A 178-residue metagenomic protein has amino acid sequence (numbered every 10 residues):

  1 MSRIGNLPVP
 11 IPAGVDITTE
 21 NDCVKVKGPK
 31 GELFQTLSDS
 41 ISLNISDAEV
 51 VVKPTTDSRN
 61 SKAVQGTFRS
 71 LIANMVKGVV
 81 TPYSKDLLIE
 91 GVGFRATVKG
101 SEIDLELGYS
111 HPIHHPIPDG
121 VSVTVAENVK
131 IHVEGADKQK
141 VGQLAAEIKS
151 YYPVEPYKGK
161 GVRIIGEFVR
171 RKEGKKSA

Functional and structural regions predicted by a protein language model:
S2-Q65, R69-A146, S150-A178: N-terminal intrinsically disordered, cationic/polar leader segments that include organellar targeting peptides
